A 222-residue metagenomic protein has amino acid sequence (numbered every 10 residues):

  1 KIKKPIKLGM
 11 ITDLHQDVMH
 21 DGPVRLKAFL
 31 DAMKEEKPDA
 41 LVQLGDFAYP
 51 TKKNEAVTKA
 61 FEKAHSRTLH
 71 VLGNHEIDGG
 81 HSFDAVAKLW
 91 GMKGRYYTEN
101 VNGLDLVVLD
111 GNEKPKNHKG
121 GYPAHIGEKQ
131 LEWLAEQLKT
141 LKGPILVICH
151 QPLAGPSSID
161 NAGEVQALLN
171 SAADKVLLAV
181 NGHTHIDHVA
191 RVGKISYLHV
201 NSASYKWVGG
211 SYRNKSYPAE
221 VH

Functional and structural regions predicted by a protein language model:
K1-A56, K129, G155: N-terminal active-site segment of His-dependent metallophosphoesterases
K4, E36, S66, G143 (+1 more regions): Structured loop/turn residues at beta-strand edges in well-structured enzyme cores
L8, D39-A40, L69, P144-L146 (+1 more regions): Short, Asp-centered acidic motifs that coordinate Mg2+ and/or phosphate in catalytic or ligand-binding sites
D13, G45-D46, G73-N74, L109 (+2 more regions): Active-site glycine-centered loops adjacent to acidic/histidine catalytic or metal-binding residues that shape
K52-A135, K139-T140, E164-V176, I186 (+1 more regions): Extended active-site neighborhood of metal-dependent phosphoesterases/phosphodiesterases
E136-P156: Short acidic, glycine-rich surface-loop motifs adjacent to enzyme active sites
V147-P152, A179-D187: Histidine-centered catalytic micro-motifs
G155-G163: Hydrophobic alpha-helical
